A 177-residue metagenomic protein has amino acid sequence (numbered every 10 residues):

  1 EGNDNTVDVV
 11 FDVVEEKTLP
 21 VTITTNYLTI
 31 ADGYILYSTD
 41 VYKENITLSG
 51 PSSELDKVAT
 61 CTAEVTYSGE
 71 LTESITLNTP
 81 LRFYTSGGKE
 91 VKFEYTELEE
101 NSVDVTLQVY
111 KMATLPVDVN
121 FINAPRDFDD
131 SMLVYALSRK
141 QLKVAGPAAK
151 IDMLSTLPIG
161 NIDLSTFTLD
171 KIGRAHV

Functional and structural regions predicted by a protein language model:
E1-R174: Structured interface patches
